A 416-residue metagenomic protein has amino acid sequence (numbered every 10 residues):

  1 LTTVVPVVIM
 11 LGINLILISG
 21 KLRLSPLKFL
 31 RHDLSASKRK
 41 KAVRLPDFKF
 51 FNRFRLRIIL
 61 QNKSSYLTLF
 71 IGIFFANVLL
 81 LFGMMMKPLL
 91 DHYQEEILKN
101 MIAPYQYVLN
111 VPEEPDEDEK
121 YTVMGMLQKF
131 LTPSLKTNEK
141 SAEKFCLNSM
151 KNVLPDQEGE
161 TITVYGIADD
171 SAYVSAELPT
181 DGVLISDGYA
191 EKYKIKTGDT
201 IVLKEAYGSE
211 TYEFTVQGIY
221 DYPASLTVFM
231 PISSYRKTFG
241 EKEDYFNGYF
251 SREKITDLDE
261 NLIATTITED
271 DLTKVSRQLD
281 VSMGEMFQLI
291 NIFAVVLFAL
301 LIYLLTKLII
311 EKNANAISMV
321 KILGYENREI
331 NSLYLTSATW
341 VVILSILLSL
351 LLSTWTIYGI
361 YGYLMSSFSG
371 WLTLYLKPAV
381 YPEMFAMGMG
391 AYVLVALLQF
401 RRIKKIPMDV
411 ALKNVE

Functional and structural regions predicted by a protein language model:
L1, S19-G20, L344-V410: Short helix-loop junctions at transmembrane helix boundaries
T2-G12, K63-L90, D280-S318, R328-E329 (+2 more regions): Hydrophobic alpha-helical transmembrane segments of multi-pass inner-membrane transport and secretion
L22-R39, R401-E416: Short cytosolic juxtamembrane segments of multi-pass membrane proteins
K38-N77, I309-K312, L335-T339, K405 (+1 more regions): N-terminal Sec/SRP start-transfer signal
F50-K192, T197-D199, K204: Juxtamembrane segments of multi-pass membrane proteins
L90-I97, T215, D259-Y303, L308-K312 (+3 more regions): Peri-transmembrane interface segments
M101-I102, I219-E253: Small-residue transmembrane helix packing/gating motifs
